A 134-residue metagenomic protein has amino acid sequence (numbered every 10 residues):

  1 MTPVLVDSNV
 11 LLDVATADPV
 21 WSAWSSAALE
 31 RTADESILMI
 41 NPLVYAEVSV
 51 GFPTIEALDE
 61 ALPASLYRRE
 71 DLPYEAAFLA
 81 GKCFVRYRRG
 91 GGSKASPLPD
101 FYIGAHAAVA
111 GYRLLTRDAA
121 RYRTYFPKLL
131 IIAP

Functional and structural regions predicted by a protein language model:
M1-I40, V50-E60, Y125, I132: Short, well-structured N-terminal submotif of metal-dependent ribonuclease cores
P3, E30, G104-P134: Acidic, PIN/NYN-like endoribonuclease modules and their adjacent C-terminal/linker elements
V4, I37-M39, L66-D71, R113: Short loop->beta-strand "edge-of-pocket" segments that line small-molecule binding or catalytic clefts across diverse
V6-D7, N41, S96-P97, D118-A119: Histidine- and aromatic-rich ligand-binding microenvironments
A15-D18, E47, G90-K94: Short, flexible loop segments at the rims of nucleotide/cofactor-binding pockets, characterized by
P53-E75: Active-site-proximal, substrate-binding regions of enzyme catalytic domains and RNA-binding/basic surfaces
R68-R113, R117: Active-site neighborhoods of divalent-metal-dependent phosphate/nucleic-acid chemistry enzymes
